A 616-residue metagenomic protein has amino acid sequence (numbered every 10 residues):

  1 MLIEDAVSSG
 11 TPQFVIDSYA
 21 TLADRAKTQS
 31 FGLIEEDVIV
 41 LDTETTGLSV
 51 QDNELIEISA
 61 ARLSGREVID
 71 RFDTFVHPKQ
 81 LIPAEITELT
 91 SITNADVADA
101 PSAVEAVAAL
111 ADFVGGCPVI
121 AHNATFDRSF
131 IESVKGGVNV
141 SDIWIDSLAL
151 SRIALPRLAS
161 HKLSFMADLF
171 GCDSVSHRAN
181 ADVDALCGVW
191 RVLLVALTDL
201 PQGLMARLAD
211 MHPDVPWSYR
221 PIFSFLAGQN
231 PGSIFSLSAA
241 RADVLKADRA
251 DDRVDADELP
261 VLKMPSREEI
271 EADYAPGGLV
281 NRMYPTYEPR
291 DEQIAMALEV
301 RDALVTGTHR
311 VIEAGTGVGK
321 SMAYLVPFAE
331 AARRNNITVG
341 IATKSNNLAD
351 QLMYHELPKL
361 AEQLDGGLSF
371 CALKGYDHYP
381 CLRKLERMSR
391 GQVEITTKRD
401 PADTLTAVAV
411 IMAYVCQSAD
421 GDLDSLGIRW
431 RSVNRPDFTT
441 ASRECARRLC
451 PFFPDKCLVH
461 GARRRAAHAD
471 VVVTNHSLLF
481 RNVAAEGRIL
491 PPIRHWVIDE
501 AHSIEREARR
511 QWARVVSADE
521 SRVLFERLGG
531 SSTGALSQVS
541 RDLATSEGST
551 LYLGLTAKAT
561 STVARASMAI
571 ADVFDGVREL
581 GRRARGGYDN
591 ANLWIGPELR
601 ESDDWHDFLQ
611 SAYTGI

Functional and structural regions predicted by a protein language model:
L2-S30, R191-R267: Acidic two-metal-ion nuclease catalytic site recognized across multiple nuclease folds, prominently DnaQ/RNase D-T
D5, S9-W144, P156-H177: Conserved non-catalytic scaffold segment of RNase H-like nuclease domains
G115-K135, P156-L158, K162-Q229: Acidic, Mg2+-coordinating catalytic module of metal-dependent nucleases/exonucleases that use a two-metal-ion mechanism
N139-R152, T338-N347, D365-P380, P492-I504 (+1 more regions): Conserved beta-strand -> loop -> alpha-helix junction used to position metal-binding or nucleic-acid-contacting
D251, A256-D257, I270-G278, N336-T338 (+4 more regions): A substrate-engagement module of RecA-like helicase motors
P265-I312: Conserved pre-motif I regulatory segment
V305-P327: Walker A/P-loop
D350, S442-R443, R447-V471, H476-T614: Signature of the SF2 helicase/ATPase Hel1-core->accessory helical subdomain module
